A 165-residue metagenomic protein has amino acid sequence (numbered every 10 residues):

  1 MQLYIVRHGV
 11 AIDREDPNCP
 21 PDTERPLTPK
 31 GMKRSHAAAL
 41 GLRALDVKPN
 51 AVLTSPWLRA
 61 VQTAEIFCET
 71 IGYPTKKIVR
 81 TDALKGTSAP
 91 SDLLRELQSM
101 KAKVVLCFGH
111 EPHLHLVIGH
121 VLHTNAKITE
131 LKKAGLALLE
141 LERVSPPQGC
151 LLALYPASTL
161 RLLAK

Functional and structural regions predicted by a protein language model:
Q2-L84, S88, L114, K127-A134: Active-site-proximal alpha-helix that buttresses catalytic centers in soluble enzyme cores
Q2-V6, V104-G109: Beta-strand elements within well-structured catalytic alpha/beta cores of enzymes that handle phosphate/sulfate esters
G41, I66, T70, S99 (+3 more regions): Active-site catalytic microenvironments for nucleophilic, acid-base chemistry
K85-K101: Short phosphate-binding loop-to-helix
L97-L106, Q148-S158: A polyampholytic, Gly/Pro-enriched intrinsically disordered region
S99, V104-V105, E111-G135: Non-DNA-binding regulatory cores of transcription-related proteins, predominantly C-terminal effector-binding
L122-C150, P156-L162: Domain-level recognition of soluble alpha/beta enzyme cores, biased toward histidine phosphatases/phosphomutases
